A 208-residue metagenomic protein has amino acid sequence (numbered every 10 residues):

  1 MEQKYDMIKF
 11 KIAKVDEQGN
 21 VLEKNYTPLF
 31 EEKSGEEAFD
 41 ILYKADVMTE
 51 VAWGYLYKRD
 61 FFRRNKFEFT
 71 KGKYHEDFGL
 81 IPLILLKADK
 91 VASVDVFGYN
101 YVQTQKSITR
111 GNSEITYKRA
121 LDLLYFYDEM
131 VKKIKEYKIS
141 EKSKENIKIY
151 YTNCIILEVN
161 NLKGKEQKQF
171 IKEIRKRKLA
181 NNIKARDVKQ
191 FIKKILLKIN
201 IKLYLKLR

Functional and structural regions predicted by a protein language model:
M1-A92, V102-Y117: Donor-binding/catalytic cores of nucleotide-activated saccharide and glycerol-phosphate transferases/polymerases
A88, V94, I108-R110, F126-Y127 (+3 more regions): Gram-positive cell-envelope targeting signals
F97-Q105, G111-K138, L157-E158, G164-A180: Catalytic core of nucleotide-sugar-dependent glycosyltransferases
I139-K148, Q190-I192: Structural motif
N146-L157: Amphipathic alpha-helical repeat scaffolds of TPR domains
N161-R208: Membrane-interface aromatic/basic loop that binds lipid-linked glycans or pyrophosphate carriers, typified by
